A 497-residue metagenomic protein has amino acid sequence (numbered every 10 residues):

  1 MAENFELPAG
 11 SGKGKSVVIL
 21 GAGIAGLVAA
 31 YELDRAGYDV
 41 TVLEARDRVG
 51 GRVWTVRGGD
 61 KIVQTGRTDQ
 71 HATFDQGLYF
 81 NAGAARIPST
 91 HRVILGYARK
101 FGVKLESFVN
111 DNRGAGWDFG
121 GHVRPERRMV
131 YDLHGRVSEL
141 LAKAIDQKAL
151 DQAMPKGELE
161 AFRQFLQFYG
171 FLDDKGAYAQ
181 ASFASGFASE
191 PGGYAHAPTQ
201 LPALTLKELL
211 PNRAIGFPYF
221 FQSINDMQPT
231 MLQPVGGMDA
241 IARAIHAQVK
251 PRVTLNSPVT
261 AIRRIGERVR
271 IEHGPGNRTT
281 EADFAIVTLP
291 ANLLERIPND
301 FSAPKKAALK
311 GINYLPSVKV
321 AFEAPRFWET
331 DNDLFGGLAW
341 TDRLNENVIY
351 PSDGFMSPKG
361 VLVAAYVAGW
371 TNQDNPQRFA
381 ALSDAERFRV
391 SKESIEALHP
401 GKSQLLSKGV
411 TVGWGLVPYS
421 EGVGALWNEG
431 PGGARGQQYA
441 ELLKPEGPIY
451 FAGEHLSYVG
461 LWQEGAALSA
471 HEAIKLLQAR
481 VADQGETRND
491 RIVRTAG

Functional and structural regions predicted by a protein language model:
A2-E6, V28, A36, R268 (+2 more regions): Conserved flavin/dinucleotide-binding core of flavoenzymes
N4-K143, R494: N-terminal glycine-rich phosphate/pyrophosphate-binding loop and immediately adjacent elements
L7-S11, H71-F80, F217-T230, A247 (+2 more regions): Short glycine/proline-rich turn/loop motifs
R124, D132-D146, D151, L294 (+2 more regions): Rossmann-like dinucleotide-binding core of oxidoreductases
R127-K148, P198-R213, N292-L293, N428-K444: Core domains of carbohydrate- and sulfate-ester-processing enzymes
I145-P258, I265-R268, E281, I297-P298 (+2 more regions): Active-site/ligand-binding neighborhood in enzyme catalytic cores
L255-V367, L398: Mid-domain catalytic core of redox enzymes that form a hydrophobic substrate pocket/lid adjacent to a catalytic redox
